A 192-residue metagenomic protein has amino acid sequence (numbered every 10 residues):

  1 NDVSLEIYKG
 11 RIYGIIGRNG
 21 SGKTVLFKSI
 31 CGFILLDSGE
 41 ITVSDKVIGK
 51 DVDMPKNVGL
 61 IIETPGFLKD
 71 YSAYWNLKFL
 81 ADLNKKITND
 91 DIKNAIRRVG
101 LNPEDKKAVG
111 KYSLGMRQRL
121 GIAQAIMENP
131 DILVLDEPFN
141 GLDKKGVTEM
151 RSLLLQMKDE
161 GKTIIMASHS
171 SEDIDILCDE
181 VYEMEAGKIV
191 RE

Functional and structural regions predicted by a protein language model:
I16-R18: The feature captures the beta-strand-to-loop junction immediately N-terminal to the Walker
C31: Helix-to-loop junction immediately C-terminal to a conserved catalytic motif
G39-M54: Conserved ABC transporter NBD signature motif
K78, N89-E104: Conserved ABC ATPase "signature" region
I122: Hydrophobic anchor residue at the start of the ABC signature
L133-E137: Catalytic Walker B motif of ABC-type/P-loop ATPase nucleotide-binding domains
S168-H169: H-loop/switch region of ABC-family ATPase nucleotide-binding domains
